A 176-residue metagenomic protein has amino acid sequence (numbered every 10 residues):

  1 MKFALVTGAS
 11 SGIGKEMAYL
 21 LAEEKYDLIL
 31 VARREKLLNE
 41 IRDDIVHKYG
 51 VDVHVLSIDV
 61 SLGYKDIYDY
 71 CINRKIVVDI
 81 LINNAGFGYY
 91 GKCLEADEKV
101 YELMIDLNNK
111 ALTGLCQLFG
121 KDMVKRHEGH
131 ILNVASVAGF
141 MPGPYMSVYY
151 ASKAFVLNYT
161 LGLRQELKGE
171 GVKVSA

Functional and structural regions predicted by a protein language model:
S10-G12: Conserved glycine-rich cofactor-binding loop
E24-E40: Conserved glycine-rich Rossmann-like NAD(P)H-binding loop of the short-chain dehydrogenase/reductase
N84-Y89: Conserved NAD(P)H cofactor-binding loop of Rossmann-fold oxidoreductase domains
K92-I105: Substrate-binding pocket helix/loop in short-chain dehydrogenase/reductase
C116, S152: Active-site helix of classical SDR
S136: Residue(s) in the substrate-gating loop at a strand-loop-helix junction that position the organic substrate next
G143-S147: Active-site loop immediately N-terminal to the catalytic Tyr-X3-Lys motif of short-chain dehydrogenase/reductase
